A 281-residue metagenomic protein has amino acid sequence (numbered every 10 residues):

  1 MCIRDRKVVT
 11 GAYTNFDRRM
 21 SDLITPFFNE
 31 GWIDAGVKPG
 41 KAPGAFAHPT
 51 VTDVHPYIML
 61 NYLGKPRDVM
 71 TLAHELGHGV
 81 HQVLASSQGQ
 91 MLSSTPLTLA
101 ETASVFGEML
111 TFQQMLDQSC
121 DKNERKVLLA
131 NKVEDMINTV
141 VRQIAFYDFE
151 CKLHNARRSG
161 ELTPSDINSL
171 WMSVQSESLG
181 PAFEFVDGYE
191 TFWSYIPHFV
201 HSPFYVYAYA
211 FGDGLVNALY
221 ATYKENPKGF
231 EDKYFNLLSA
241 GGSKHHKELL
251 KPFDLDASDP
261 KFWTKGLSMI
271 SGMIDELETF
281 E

Functional and structural regions predicted by a protein language model:
R4-T10, M136-T139, I144: Long, K/E/R/D-enriched contiguous segments that form extended
R4-Y57: Contiguous, non-catalytic segments that form substrate-binding/exosite surfaces or channel walls
F16-M20, S87, V127: A sensor for short, sequence-defined functional sites
G36, L72-A73, V80, M109 (+3 more regions): C-terminal, non-catalytic "cap/extension" segments appended to globular domains
D53-A73: Short pre-active-site segment immediately N-terminal to the catalytic Zn-binding motif
Y57-N61, Q88-L97, L128-D135, H154-A156: Short beta-alpha connecting loops at secondary-structure transitions that line or flank enzyme active sites
A73-E75, T98-L99, S104: Acidic, glycine-rich loop-and-beta core segments that form the ion-binding/anion-interacting portion of active sites
G77-M91, L110: Catalytic Zn2+-binding segment of zinc metalloproteases
